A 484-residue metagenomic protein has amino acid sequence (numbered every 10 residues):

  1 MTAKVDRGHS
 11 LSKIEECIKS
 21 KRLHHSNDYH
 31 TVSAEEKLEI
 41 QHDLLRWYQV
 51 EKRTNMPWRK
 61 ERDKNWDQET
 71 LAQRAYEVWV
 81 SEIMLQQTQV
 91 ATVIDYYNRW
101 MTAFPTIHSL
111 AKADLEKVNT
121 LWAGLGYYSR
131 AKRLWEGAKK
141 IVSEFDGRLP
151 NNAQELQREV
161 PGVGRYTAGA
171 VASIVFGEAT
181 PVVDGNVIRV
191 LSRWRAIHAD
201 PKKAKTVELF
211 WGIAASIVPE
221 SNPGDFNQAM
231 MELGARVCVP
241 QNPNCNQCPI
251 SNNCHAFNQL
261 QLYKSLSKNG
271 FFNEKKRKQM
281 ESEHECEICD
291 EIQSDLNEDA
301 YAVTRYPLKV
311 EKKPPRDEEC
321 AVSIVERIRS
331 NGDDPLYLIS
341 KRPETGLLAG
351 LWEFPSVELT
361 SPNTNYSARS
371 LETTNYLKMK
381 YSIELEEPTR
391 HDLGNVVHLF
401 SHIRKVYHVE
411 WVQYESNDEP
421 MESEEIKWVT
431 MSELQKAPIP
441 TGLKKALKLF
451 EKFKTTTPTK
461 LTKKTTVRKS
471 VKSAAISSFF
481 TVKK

Functional and structural regions predicted by a protein language model:
M1-W66, A235-K484: Intrinsically disordered, low-complexity, charged terminal extensions of DNA damage-control enzymes
Q49, N55-F272, Y381-E384: Catalytic cores of DNA base-excision repair glycosylases
